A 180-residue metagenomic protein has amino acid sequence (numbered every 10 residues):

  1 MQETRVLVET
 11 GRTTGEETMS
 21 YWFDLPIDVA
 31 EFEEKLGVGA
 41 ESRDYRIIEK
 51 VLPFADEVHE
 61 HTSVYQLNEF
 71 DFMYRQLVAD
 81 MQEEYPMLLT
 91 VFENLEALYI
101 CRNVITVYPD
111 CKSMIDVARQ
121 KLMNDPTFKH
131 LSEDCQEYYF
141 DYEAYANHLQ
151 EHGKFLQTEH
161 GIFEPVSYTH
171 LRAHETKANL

Functional and structural regions predicted by a protein language model:
M1-S42: N-terminal ordered "arm"
T4-T14, M114-L131: Glycine-rich loop/turn
E9-G15, L52, E159-H160, V166-S167: Short, flexible beta-strand-to-coil junctions
L36-P126: Mixed-charge (acidic/basic) macromolecular-recognition segments
D125-E164: C-terminal structured interaction module
T169-T176: Conserved small/polar residues in nucleotide/adenosyl-binding loops
A178-L180: N-terminal cationic leader/targeting segments used for protein routing and processing
